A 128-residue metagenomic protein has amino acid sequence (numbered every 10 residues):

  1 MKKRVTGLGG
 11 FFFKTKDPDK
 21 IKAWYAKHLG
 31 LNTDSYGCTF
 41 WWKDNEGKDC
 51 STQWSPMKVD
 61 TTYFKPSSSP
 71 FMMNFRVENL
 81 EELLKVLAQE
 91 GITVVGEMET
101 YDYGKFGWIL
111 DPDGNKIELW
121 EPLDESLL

Functional and structural regions predicted by a protein language model:
M1-G10, Y36, L84-L128: Vicinal oxygen chelate
K2-T6, F12-W54, Q89: Core segments of cupin and vicinal oxygen chelate
G10, T62, S69-M72, Y103: Generic anion/oxyanion-binding catalytic loop in active/binding sites
Y25, M57-D60, E82-L83, E90-V94: Short secondary-structure boundary micro-motifs
L29-N32, N74-R76, G96-E99: Short linear motifs in intrinsically disordered
G30-S68, I109-P112, K116-L123: Conserved short beta-strand elements that form part of the metal-binding/catalytic scaffold of enzyme active sites
P66-L87: Mid-chain, well-packed structural core segment of small domains
